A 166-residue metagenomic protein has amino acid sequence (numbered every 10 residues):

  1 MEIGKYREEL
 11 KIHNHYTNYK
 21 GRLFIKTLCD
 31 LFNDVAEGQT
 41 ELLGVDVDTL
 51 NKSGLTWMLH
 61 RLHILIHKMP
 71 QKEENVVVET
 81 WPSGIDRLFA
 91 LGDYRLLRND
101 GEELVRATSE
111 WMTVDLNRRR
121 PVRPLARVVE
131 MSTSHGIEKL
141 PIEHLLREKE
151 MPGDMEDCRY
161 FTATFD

Functional and structural regions predicted by a protein language model:
M1-L59, R106-T108, D115-D166: Hot-dog-fold acyl-thioester-processing enzymes
N14, K68, R98, T113-D115: Non-catalytic surface loops within mature trypsin-like serine protease
W57, K72, W81, W111-T113: Tryptophan-centered motif/residue detector
L62-D100: Hydrophobic beta-sheet segments that form the core/acyl-binding groove of ACP/CoA-dependent acyl-chain-processing
E102-L104: Glycine-rich phosphate/pyrophosphate-binding loop shared by adenosine-nucleotide-utilizing enzymes
